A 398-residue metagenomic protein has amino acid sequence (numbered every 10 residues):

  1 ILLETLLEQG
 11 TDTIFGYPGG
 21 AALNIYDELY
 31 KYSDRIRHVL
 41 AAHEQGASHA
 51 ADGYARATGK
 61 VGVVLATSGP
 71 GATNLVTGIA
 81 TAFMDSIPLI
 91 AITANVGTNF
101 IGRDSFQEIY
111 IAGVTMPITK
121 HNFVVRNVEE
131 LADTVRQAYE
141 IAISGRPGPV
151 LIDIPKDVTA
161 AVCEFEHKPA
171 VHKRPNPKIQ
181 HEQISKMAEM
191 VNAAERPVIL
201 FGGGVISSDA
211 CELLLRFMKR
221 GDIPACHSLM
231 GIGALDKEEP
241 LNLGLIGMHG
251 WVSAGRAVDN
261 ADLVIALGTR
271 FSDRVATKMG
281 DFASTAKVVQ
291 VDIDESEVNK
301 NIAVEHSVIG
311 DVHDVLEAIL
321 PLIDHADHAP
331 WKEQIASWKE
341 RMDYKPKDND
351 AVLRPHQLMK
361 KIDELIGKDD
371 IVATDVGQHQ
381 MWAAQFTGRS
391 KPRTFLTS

Functional and structural regions predicted by a protein language model:
I1-A80, M84-D85: N-terminal cofactor/phosphate-binding cores enriched in small/glycine residues, especially glycine-rich loops such as
L2-L3, L7-Q9, G20, I25-Y30 (+1 more regions): Active-site diphosphate/adenylate-binding microenvironment
G10, E28-D34, I92, V114-K120 (+4 more regions): Gly-rich Lys/Arg/Thr-decorated short loops/hinges at beta-loop-alpha junctions or inter-strand turns that position
D12-T13, R56-T67, A72-T93, M116-H167 (+5 more regions): Structural signature of the thiamine diphosphate
A21, V96-G97, I154-T159, G203-V205 (+2 more regions): Glycine-rich beta-alpha junction loops
T93-T134, Y139, K156, G231-Q334: Glycine-rich, acidic loop regions that bind phosphate or pyrophosphate groups
K156-E182, K186, A329-W331, P346: Aromatic-enriched
